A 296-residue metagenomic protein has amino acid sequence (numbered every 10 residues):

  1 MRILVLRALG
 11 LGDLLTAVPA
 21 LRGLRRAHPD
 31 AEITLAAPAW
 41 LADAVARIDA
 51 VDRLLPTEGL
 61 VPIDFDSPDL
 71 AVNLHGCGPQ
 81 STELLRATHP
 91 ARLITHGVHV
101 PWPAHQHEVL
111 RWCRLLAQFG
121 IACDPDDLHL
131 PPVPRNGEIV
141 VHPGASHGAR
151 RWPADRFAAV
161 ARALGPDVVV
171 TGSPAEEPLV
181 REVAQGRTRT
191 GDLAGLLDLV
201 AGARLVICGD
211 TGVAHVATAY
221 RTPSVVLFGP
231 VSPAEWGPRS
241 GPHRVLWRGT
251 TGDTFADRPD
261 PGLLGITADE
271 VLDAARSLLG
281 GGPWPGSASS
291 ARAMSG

Functional and structural regions predicted by a protein language model:
M1-G296: Catalytic machinery of carbohydrate-active enzymes, primarily nucleotide-sugar-dependent glycosyltransferases
